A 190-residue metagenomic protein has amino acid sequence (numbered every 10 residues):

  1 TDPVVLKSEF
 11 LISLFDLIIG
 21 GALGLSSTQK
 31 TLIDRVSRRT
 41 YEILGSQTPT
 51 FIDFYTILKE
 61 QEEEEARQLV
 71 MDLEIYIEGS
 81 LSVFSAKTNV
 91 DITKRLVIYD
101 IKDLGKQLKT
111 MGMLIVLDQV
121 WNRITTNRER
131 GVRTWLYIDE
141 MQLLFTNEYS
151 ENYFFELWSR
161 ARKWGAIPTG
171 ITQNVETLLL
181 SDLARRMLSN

Functional and structural regions predicted by a protein language model:
T1-A166, G170, L179-A184: P-loop NTPase motor domains
Q173-V175: C-terminal amphipathic alpha-helical interaction region
R186-N190: Conserved P-loop NTPase catalytic core
